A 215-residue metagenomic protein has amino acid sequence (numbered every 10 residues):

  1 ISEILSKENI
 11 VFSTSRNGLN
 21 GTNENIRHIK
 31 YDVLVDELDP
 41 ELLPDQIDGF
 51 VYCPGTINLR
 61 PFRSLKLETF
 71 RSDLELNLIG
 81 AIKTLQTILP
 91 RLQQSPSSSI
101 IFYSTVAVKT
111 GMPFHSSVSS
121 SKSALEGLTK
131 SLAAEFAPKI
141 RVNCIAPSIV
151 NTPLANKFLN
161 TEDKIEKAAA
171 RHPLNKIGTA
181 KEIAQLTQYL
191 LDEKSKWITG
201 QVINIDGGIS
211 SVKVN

Functional and structural regions predicted by a protein language model:
P61-F62, T69-L74, A168: Substrate-binding pocket helix/loop in short-chain dehydrogenase/reductase
L65, G111-S119, S131: Active-site loop-to-helix junction immediately N-terminal to the catalytic Tyr of the SDR YXXXK motif in Rossmann-fold
L85, S121, T129: Active-site helix of classical SDR
P90, A133-P138, K196: Alpha-helical segment proximal to the catalytic Tyr-Lys
T105: Residue(s) in the substrate-gating loop at a strand-loop-helix junction that position the organic substrate next
A146-K157: Short, flexible catalytic-loop segment of classical short-chain dehydrogenase/reductase
Q188, T199-N215: Short C-terminal tail/terminal secondary-structure segment of NAD(P)H-dependent dehydrogenase/reductase domains
